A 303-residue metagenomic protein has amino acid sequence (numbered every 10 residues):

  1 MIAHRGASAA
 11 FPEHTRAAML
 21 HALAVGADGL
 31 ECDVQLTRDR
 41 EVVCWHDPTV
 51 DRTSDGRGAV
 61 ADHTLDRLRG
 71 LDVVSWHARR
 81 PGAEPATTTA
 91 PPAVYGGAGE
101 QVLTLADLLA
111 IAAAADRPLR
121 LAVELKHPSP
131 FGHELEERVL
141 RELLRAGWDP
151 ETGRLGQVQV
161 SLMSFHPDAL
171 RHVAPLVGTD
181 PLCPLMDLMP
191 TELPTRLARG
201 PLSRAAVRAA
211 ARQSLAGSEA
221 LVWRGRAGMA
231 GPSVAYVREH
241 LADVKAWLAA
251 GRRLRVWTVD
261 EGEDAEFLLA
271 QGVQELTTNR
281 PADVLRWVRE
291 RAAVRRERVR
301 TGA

Functional and structural regions predicted by a protein language model:
M1-A303: Phosphate-group recognition and catalysis centered on beta-loop-alpha active-site segments
